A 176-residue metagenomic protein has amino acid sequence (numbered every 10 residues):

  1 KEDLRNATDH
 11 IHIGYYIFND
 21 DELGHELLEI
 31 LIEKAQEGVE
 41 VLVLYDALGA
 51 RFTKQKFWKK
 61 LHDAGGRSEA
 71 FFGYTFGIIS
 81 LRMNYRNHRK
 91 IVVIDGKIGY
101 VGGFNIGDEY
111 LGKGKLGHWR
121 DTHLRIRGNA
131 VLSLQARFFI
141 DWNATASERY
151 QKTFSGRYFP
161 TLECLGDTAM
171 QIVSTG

Functional and structural regions predicted by a protein language model:
K1-G176: Charged, low-complexity intrinsically disordered terminal segments
